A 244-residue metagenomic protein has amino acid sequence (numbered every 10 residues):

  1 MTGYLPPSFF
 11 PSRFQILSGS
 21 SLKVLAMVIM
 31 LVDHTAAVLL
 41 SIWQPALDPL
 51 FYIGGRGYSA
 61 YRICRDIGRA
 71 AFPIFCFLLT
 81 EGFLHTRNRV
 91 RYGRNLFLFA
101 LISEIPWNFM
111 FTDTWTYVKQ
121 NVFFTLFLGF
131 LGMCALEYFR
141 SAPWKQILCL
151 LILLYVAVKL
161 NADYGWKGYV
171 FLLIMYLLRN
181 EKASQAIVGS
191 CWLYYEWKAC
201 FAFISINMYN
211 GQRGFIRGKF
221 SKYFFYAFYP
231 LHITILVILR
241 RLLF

Functional and structural regions predicted by a protein language model:
M1-F244: Alpha-helical transmembrane segments and their immediate juxtamembrane cytosolic regions
